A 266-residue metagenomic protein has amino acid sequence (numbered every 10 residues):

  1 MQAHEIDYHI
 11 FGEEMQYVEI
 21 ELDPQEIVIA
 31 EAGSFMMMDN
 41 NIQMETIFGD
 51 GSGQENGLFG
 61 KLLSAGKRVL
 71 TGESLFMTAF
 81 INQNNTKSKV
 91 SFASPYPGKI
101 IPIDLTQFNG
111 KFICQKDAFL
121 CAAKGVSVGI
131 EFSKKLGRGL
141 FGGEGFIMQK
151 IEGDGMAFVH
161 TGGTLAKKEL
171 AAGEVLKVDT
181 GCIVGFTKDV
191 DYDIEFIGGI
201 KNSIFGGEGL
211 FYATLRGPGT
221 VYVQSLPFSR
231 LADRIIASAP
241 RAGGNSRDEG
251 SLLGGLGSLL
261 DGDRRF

Functional and structural regions predicted by a protein language model:
M1-F266: Composition-driven recognition of glycine/serine/threonine/acidic- and proline-rich low-complexity segments and repeats
